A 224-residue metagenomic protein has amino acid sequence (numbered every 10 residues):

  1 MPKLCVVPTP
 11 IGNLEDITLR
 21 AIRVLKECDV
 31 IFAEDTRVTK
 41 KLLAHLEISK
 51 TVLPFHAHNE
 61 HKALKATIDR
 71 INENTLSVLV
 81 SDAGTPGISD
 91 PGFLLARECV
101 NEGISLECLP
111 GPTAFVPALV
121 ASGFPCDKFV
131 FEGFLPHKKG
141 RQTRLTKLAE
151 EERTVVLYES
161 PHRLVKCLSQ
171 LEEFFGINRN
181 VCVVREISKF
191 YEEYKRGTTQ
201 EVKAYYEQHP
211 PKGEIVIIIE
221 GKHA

Functional and structural regions predicted by a protein language model:
M1-A57: Glycine-rich, flexible N-terminal cofactor/catalytic loop recognition
I11-G12, D82-P86, P161-R163, K222-H223: Short glycine-rich anion-binding loops that position phosphate/pyrophosphate groups of nucleotides and phosphorylated
L25-I31, I104-L106, T154-V155: Short active-site oxyanion
P54-H61, F134-K138: Conserved helicase motor
H56, L64-T113: Glycine/small-residue-rich loop that forms an oxyanion/phosphate-binding "nest" at active or ligand-binding sites
T75-L76, T154, Y158-A224: A contiguous loop/helix-start segment that scaffolds small-molecule binding in enzyme catalytic cores
L94-E151: Class I SAM-dependent methyltransferase SAM-binding "motif I" and its flanking Rossmann-like core
